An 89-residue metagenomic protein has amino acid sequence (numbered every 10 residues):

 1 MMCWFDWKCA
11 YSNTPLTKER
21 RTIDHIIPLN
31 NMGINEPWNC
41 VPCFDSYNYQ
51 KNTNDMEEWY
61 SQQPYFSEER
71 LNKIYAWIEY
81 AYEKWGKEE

Functional and structural regions predicted by a protein language model:
M1-D6, G33-E36: Short, flexible, mixed-charge glycine/proline-rich loop motifs that serve as phosphate/nucleic-acid-contacting
Y11-P42, N48-E58: Histidine-centered nuclease catalytic patch
W38-N39, S46-E89: A detector for short metal-coordination/catalytic motifs
